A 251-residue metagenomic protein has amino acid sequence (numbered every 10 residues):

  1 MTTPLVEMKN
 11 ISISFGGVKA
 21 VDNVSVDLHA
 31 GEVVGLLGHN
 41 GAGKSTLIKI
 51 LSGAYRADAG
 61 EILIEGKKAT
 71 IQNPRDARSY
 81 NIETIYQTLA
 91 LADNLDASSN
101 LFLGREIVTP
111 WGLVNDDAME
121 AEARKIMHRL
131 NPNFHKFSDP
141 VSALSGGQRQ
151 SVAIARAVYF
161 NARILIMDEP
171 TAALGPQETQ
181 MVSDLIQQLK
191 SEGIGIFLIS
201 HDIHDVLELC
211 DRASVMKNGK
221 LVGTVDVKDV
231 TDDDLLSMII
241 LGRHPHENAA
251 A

Functional and structural regions predicted by a protein language model:
T2-A251: Glycine-rich phosphate-binding loops of nucleotide-dependent enzymes
